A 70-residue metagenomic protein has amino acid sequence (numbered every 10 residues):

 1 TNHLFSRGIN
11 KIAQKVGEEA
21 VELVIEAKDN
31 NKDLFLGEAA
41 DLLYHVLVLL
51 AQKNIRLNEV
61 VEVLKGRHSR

Functional and structural regions predicted by a protein language model:
T1-A39, L43-R70: Flexible "arm" and connector segments at domain edges
